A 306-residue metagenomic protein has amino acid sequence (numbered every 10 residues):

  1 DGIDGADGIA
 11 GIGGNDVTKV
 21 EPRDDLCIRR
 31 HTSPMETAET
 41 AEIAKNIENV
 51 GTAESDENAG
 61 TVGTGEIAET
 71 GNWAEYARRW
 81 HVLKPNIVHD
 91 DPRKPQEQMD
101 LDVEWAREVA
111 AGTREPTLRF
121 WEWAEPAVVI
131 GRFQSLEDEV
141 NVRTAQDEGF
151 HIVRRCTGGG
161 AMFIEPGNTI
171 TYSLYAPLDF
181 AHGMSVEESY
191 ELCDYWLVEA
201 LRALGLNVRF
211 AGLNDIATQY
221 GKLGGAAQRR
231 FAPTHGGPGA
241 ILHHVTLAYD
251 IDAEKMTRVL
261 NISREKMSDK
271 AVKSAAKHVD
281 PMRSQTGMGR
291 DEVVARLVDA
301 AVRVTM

Functional and structural regions predicted by a protein language model:
G2-G13, E36-E69: Acidic, glycine-centered low-complexity repeats within long intrinsically disordered regions
C27-I28, E36, E69-R143, D147 (+4 more regions): Active-site loop/lid in soluble adenylation, ligation, and acyl-transfer enzymes
E108, E188-Y190, D194-N207, R229-M306: Long, positively charged amphipathic alpha-helical accessory segments at protein N-termini or as interdomain linkers
G160-F180, M267-R283: Residues forming anionic-ligand binding surfaces in small-molecule and nucleic-acid pockets of primarily soluble enzymes
T169-I216: Contiguous, small/hydrophobic- and glycine-enriched helical/loop subdomains that border and often "cap" functional
R209-A232: Beta-rich nucleic-acid/ligand-interaction surfaces
